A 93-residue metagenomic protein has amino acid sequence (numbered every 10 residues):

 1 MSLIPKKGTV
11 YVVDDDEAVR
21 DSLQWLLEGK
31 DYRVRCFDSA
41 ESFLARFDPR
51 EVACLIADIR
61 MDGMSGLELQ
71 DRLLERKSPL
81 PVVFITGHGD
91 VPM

Functional and structural regions predicted by a protein language model:
G8, E17-R35: Two-component/phosphorelay signaling modules centered on CheY-like receiver
V13-D14, F37, L55: Conserved sequence signature across two-component system core domains
D16, I59-R60, P81-V83, H88: The short loop immediately C-terminal to the conserved phospho-acceptor aspartate in CheY-like receiver
R20, D62, E75, T86: The feature encodes the CheY-like receiver
D31-S39, R46, M64: Short hydrophobic/Thr-rich beta-strand motif most characteristic of the beta2 strand and flanking loop of CheY-like
D38-S39, D62-L69, G89: Acidic catalytic/metal-coordinating carboxylates
R46-R50, R72-P79, H88: Conserved phosphotransfer cores of two-component systems
R50-I56: Active-site beta3 strand of CheY-like receiver
